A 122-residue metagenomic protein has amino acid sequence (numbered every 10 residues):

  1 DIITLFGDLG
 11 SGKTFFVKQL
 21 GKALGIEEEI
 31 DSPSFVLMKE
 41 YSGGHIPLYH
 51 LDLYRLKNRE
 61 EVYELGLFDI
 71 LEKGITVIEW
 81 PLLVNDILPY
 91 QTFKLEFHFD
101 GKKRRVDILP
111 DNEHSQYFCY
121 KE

Functional and structural regions predicted by a protein language model:
I2-T4: Short hydrophobic/aromatic beta-strand immediately N-terminal to the Walker A/P-loop
F6-D8: P-loop (Walker A) phosphate-binding loop of NTP-binding proteins
K13: Conserved lysine of the Walker
K22, F68-E122: Short phosphate-coordinating micro-motif centered on Lys-Gly-acidic
K22-S32, G43-I46: Post-Walker A helix-loop "phosphate-sensing" segment adjacent to the P-loop in P-loop NTPases
S34, Y41-L82: Conserved nucleotide-sensing/catalytic segment adjacent to the nucleotide-binding pocket in NTP-handling enzymes
L37-M38, L95: A conserved short beta-strand within the histidine kinase catalytic ATPase domain
